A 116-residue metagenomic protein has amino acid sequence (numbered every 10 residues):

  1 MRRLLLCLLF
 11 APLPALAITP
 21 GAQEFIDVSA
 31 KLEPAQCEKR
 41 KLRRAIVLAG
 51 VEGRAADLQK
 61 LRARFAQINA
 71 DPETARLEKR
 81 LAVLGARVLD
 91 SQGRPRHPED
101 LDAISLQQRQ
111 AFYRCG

Functional and structural regions predicted by a protein language model:
R3-L13: Sec-dependent N-terminal signal peptides
R3-L4, A55, A63: Positively charged, low-complexity intrinsically disordered regions
L9-F10, K31, I46, G50 (+2 more regions): Enrichment for repetitive, rod-forming helical segments
L13-A15, A35, E73: Hydrophobic residues in alpha-helical membrane-spanning segments
A15-A17, Q23, A75, L101: A generic alpha-helix propensity feature with a strong bias for hydrophobic helices
A17-Q59, Q110-G116: Immediate post-signal-peptide N-terminus of mature secreted/exported proteins
Q59-G116: Compact alpha-helical subdomains of small soluble proteins
